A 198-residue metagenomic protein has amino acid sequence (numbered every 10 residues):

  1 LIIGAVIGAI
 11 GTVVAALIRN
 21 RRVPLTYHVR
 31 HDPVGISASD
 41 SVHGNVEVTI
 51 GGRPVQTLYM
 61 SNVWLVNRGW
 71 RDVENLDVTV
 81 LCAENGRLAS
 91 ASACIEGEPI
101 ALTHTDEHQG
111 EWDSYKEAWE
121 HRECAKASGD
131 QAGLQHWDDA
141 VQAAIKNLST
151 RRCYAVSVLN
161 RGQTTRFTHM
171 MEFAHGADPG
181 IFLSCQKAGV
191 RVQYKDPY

Functional and structural regions predicted by a protein language model:
L1-H28: Hydrophobic, helix-forming membrane-interacting segments
R19-P54, A83-A91: Low-complexity, acidic Ser/Thr/Pro/Gly-rich terminal tails and inter-domain linkers that flank the onset of structured
S41-T49, L102-S149: Mixed-charge, low-complexity intrinsically disordered segments
I50, L65-D72, V80-C82: Asparagine-centered strand-capping/turn motif at beta-strand->loop junctions
Y59-S61, L76-V78, F167-H169, I181: Hydrophobic residues positioned within well-ordered beta-strands of beta-sheet architectures
V78-T103: Solvent-exposed beta-hairpin/edge-strand motifs
E98-K116, L148-A174: Intrinsically disordered, low-complexity Pro/Gly/Ser/Thr-rich segments with frequent PxxP/GP/PP motifs and embedded
S157-P197: Extended, hydrophilic extramembrane loops/domains of integral membrane proteins
